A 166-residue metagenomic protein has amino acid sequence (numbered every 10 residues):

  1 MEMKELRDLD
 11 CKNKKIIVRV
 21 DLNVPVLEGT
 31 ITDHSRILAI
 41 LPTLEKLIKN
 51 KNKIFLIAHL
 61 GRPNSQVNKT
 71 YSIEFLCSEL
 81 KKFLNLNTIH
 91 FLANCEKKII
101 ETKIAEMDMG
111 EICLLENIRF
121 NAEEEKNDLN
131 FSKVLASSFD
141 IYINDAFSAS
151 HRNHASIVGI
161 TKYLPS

Functional and structural regions predicted by a protein language model:
M1-S166: Active-site loop-to-helix "anion-binding N-cap" substructures in soluble metabolic enzymes
